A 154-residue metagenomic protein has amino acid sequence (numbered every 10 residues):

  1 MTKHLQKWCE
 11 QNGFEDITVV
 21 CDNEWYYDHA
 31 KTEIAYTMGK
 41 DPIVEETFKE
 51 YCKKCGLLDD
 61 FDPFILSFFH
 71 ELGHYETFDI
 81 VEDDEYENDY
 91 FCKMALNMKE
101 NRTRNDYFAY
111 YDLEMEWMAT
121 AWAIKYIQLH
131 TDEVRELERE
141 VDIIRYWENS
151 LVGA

Functional and structural regions predicted by a protein language model:
M1, I65, M115: Hydrophobic (often cysteine-bearing) scaffold residues that line and stabilize catalytic clefts of nucleotide/cofactor
M1-F14: Zn2+-dependent metallopeptidase catalytic core
C9-E10, E24-Y26, M98-R104: Short secondary-structure boundary/capping segments within folded domains
F14-I17, D132: Short aromatic/hydrophobic-glycine micro-motifs
V20-D62, Y75-D79: Active-site scaffold of zinc-dependent metalloenzymes
F61-I65, E71-N88: Catalytic Zn2+-binding segment of zinc metalloproteases
N88-A154: Metalloprotease/metallohydrolase-associated module, dominated by Zn2+-dependent proteases
